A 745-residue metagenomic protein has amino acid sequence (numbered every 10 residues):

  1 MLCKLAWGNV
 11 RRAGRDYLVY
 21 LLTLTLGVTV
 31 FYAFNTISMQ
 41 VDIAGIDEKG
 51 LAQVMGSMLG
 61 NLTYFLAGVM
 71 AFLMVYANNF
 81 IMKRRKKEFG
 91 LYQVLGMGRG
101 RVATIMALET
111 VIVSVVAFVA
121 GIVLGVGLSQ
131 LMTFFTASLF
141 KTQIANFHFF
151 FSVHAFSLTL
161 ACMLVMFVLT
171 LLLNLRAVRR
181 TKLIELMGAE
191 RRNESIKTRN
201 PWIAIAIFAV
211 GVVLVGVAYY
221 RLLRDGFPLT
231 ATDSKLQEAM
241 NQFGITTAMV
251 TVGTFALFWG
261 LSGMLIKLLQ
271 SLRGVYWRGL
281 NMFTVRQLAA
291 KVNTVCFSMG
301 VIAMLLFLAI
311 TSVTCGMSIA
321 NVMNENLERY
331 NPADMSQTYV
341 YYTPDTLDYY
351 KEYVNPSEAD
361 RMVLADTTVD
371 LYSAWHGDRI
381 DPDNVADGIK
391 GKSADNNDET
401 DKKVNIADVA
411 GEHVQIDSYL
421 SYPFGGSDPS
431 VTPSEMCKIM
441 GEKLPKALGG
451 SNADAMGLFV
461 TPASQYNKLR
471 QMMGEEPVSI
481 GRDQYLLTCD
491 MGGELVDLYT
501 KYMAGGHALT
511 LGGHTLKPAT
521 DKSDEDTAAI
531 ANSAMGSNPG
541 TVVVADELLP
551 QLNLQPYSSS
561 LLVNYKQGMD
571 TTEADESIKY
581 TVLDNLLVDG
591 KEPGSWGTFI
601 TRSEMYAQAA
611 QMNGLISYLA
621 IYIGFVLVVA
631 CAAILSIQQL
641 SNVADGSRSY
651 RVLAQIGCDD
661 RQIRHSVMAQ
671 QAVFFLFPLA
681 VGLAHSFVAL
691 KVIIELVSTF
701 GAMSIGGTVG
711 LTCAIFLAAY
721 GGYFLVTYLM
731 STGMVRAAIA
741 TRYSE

Functional and structural regions predicted by a protein language model:
M1-L22, G45, R84-E88, G98 (+8 more regions): Feature of multi-pass inner-membrane transport and sensor proteins that recognizes transmembrane helices together
G14-Y20, M106-L124, L160, L164 (+3 more regions): Selective transmembrane-helix segments that form parts of the transport pathway or gating/packing helices in multipass
R15-L22, A33-F65, F80-K83, L91-Y92 (+5 more regions): Peri-transmembrane interface segments
T29-Q40, Y76, F80, V113-T142 (+7 more regions): Small-residue-rich transmembrane alpha-helices
N61-Y76, V629-A632: Long, hydrophobic alpha-helical segments
M74-G90, R180, L268, Y276 (+2 more regions): Transmembrane helix boundary and interhelical loop/hinge segments in multi-pass membrane proteins
E328-V629: Basic-flanked hydrophobic alpha-helices used for secretion and membrane insertion
